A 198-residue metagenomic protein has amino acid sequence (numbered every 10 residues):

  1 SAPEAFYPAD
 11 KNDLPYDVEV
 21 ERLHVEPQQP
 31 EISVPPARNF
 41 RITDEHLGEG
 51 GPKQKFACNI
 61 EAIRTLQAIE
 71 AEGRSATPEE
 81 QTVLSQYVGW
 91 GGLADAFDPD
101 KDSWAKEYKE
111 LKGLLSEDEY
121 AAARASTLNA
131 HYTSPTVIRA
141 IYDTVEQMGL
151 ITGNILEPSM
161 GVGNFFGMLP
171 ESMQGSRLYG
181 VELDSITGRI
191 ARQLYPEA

Functional and structural regions predicted by a protein language model:
D17-A198: Class I S-adenosyl-L-methionine-dependent methyltransferase catalytic core
